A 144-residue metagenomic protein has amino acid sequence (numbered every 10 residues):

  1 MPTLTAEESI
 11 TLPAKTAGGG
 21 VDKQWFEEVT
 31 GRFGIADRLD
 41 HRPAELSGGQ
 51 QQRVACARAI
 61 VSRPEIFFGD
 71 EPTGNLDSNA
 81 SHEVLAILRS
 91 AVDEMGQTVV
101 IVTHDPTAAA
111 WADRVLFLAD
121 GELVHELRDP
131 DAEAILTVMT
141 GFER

Functional and structural regions predicted by a protein language model:
L4-L12: Short coil-to-helix segment of the ABC ATPase nucleotide-binding domain corresponding to the Q-loop/switch region
R42-L46, Q50-Q52: Conserved ABC ATPase signature
C56, V84: Hydrophobic anchor residue at the start of the ABC signature
R63: Conserved catalytic motifs of ABC-family nucleotide-binding domains
F67-D70: Catalytic Walker B motif of ABC-type/P-loop ATPase nucleotide-binding domains
S78-A80: Helix N-cap at the start of a conserved alpha-helix in ABC-type nucleotide-binding domains
E122-R144: Conserved beta-strand-loop-alpha-helix hinge in the C-terminal portion of ABC ATPase nucleotide-binding domains
